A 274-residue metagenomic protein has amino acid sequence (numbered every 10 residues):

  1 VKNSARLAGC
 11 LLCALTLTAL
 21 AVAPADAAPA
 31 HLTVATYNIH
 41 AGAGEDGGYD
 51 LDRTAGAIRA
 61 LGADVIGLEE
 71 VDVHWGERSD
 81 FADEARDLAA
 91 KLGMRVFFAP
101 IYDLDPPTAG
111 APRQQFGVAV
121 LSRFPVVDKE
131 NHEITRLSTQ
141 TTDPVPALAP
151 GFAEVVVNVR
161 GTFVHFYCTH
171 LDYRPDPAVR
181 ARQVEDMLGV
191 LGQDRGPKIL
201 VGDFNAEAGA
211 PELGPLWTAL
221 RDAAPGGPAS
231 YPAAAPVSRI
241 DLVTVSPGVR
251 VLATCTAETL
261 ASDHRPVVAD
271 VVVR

Functional and structural regions predicted by a protein language model:
K2-R6, C10-L11, A19-M94, F98-Q115 (+3 more regions): N-terminal, active-site-proximal structural segment of metallo-dependent hydrolase catalytic domains
L32-I39, T54-D80, L121, V155 (+6 more regions): Active-site beta-strand/loop signature of hydrolases that rely on acidic residues for catalysis
A41-G44, V73-H74, I134-V145, T169-P177: Surface-exposed cleft-lining segments at the edges of enzyme active sites
A90-K91, R113-K129, P236-R250, V271-V272: Conserved beta strand-loop-helix elements of the APE1-like EEP
V96-I101, K129-I134, A253-A257: Conserved S-adenosyl-L-methionine
D105-A109, T139-P144, P228-P232, T254-A257: Short, P/G- and charge-enriched loop/turn segments at secondary-structure junctions
P125-F163: Active-site catalytic loop in hydrolytic enzyme cores
P177-A178, E185, G189-K198, F204-R274: Metal-dependent phosphoester-hydrolase catalytic domains
